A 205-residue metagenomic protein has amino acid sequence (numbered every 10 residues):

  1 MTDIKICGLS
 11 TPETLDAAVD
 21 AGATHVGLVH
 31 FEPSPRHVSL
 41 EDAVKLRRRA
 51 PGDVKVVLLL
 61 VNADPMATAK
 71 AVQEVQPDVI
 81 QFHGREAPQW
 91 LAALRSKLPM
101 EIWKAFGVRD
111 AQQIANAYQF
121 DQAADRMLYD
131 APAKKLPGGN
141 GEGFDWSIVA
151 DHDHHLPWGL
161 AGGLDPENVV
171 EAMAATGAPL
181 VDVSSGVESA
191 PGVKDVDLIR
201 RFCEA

Functional and structural regions predicted by a protein language model:
M1-A205: Conserved N-terminal beta1-alpha1 strand-loop-helix module at the mouth
